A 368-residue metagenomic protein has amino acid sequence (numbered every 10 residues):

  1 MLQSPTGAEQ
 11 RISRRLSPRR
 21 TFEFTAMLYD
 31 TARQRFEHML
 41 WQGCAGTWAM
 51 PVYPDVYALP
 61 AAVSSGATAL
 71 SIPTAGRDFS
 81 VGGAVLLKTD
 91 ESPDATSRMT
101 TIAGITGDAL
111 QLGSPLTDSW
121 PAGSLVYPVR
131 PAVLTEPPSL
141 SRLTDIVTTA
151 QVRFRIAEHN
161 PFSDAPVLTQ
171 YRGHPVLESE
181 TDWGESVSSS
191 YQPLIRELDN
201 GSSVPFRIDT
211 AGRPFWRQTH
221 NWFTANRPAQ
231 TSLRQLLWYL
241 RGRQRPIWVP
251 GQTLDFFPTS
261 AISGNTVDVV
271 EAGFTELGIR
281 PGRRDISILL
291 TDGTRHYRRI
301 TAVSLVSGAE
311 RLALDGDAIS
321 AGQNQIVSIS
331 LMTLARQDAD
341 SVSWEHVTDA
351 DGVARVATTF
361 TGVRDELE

Functional and structural regions predicted by a protein language model:
M1, R11, D94-S202, R207 (+3 more regions): Small/polar beta-strand repeat architecture
M1-A32, A157-H159, D182-L233: Short secondary-structure "cap/edge" segments that initiate or terminate local elements
R19-E23, A67-A69, T149-R153, F215-T219 (+1 more regions): Intrinsic-disorder/low-complexity, polar/charged segments enriched in Ser/Thr/Lys/Arg/Asp/Glu/Gln
F22-F24, F36, F79, F154 (+7 more regions): Phenylalanine-focused residue identity feature
F24, G43, S71-A75, G123-P128 (+4 more regions): N-terminal start-of-chain detector that recognizes signal peptides and the immediate post-cleavage beginning
M27-S119, S163, G173, L177-E185 (+2 more regions): Autoprocessing Asn-cyclization modules and mimics
